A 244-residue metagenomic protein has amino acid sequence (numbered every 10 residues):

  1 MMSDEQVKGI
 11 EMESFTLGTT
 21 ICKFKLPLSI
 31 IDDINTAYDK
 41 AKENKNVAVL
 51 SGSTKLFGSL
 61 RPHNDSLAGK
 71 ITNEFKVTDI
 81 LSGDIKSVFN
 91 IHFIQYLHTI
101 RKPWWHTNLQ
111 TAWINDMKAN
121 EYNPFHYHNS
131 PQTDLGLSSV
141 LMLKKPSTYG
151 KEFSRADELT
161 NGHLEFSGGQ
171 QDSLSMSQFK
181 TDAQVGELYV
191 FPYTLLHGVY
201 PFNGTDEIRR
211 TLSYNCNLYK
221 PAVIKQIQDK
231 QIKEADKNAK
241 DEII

Functional and structural regions predicted by a protein language model:
M2-W104, N120-N123: Non-heme Fe(II)/2-oxoglutarate
T16, W104-H106, N129-L135, A156-E158 (+1 more regions): A generic structural micro-feature
C22, L137-S139, R210-Y214: Hydrophobic residues positioned within well-ordered beta-strands of beta-sheet architectures
V88-H92, W113, S138: Generic beta-strand or strand-like secondary-structure segments
T99-N108, K151-R155: Short acidic alpha-helical/loop segments enriched in Asp/Glu that coordinate divalent cations
T107-D116: A short glycine-rich, His/Asp/Glu-containing loop-to-beta-strand
N115-V190, Y200, A222: Catalytic core of non-heme Fe(II) oxygenases with the double-stranded beta-helix
Q171-I244: Catalytic core of Fe(II)/2-oxoglutarate
